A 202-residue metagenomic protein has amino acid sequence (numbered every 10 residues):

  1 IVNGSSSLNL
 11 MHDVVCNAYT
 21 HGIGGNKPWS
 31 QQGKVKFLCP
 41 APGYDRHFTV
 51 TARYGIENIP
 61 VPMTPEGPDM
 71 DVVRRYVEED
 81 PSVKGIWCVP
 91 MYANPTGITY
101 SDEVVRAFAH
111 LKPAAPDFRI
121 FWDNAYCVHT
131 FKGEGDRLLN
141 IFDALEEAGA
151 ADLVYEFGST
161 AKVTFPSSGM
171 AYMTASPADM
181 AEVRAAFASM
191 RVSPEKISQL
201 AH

Functional and structural regions predicted by a protein language model:
I1-P116, C127-G149: Conserved core of the PLP fold type I
G85, R119, Y155: Hydrophobic "anchor" residues on beta-strands that sit immediately upstream of conserved functional sites
D123-N124: Walker B catalytic acidic pair
D143-H202: Conserved core segment of the aminotransferase class I/II
